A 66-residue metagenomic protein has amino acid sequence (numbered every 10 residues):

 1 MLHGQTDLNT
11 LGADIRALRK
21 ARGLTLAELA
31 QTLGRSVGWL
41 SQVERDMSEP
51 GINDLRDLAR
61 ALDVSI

Functional and structural regions predicted by a protein language model:
M1-T10: A detector for short, charged/polar N-terminal pre-domain segments
T10, A21, M47-P50, A61: Helix-turn-helix/winged-helix DNA-binding modules
A13-T32: Short basic helix-loop element that most often maps to the first helix and adjoining turn of HTH DNA-binding modules
D14, T25, G51-D54, S65: Residues that mark the N-terminal boundary/hinge immediately upstream of a DNA-recognition element
A27, G38, R56: Residues within helix-turn-helix
G34, N53-I66: DNA major-groove recognition helix of helix-turn-helix/homeodomain DNA-binding modules
G34-P50: Recognition helix of helix-turn-helix/homeodomain-like DNA-binding domains that insert into the DNA major groove
